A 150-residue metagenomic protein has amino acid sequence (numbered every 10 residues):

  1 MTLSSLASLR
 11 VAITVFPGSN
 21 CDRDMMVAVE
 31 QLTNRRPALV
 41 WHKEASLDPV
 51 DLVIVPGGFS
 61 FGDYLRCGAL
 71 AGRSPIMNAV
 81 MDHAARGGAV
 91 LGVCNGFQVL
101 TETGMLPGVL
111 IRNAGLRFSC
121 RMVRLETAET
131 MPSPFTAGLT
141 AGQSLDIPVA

Functional and structural regions predicted by a protein language model:
M1-G92, L100-P107, F118-S119, E126: N-terminal beta1-alpha1 cap of cysteine-dependent amidohydrolase-like domains
N95: A structural signal for conserved, well-ordered secondary-structure elements that form binding/interaction cores
M105-A150: Pocket-forming structural segment of enzyme catalytic cores
